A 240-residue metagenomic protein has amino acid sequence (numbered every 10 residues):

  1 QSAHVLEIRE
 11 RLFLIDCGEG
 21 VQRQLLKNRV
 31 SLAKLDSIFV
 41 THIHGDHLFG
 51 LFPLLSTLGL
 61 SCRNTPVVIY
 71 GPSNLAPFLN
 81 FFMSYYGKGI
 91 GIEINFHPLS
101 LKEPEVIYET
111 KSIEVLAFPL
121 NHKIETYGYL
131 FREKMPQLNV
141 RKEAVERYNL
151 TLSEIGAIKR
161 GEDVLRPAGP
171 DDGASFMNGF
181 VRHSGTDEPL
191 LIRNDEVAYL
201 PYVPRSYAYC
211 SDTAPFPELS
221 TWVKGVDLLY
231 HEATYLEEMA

Functional and structural regions predicted by a protein language model:
Q1-V30, N64-P66, Y129-F131, L138 (+2 more regions): Conserved beta-strand hairpin/beta-sheet module of binuclear metal-dependent hydrolase folds, prominently
I15-G18, L35-I43, G71-P72, Y207-T213 (+1 more regions): Active-site neighborhood of phospho(di)ester-bond hydrolases with catalytic His/Asp-centered motifs
G20-Y70, P98-S100: Active-site metal-binding motif and surrounding structural segment of the metallo-beta-lactamase
V30-A33, I92, K111-I113, K224: Structured loop/turn residues at beta-strand edges in well-structured enzyme cores
R63-S100: Active-site neighborhood of divalent metal-dependent phosphoester bond hydrolases
S100-A240: Metal-dependent phosphodiesterase/nuclease catalytic metal-binding core
